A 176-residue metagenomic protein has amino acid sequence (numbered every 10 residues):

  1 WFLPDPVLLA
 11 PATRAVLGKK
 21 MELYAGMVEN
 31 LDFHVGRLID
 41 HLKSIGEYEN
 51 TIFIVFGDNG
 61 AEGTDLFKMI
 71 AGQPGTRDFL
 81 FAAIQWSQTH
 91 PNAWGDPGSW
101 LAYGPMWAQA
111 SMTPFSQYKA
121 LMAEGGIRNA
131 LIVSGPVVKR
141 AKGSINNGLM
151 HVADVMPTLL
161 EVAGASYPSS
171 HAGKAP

Functional and structural regions predicted by a protein language model:
W1-A153, P157-A175: Active-site-proximal cap/lid insertion segments
